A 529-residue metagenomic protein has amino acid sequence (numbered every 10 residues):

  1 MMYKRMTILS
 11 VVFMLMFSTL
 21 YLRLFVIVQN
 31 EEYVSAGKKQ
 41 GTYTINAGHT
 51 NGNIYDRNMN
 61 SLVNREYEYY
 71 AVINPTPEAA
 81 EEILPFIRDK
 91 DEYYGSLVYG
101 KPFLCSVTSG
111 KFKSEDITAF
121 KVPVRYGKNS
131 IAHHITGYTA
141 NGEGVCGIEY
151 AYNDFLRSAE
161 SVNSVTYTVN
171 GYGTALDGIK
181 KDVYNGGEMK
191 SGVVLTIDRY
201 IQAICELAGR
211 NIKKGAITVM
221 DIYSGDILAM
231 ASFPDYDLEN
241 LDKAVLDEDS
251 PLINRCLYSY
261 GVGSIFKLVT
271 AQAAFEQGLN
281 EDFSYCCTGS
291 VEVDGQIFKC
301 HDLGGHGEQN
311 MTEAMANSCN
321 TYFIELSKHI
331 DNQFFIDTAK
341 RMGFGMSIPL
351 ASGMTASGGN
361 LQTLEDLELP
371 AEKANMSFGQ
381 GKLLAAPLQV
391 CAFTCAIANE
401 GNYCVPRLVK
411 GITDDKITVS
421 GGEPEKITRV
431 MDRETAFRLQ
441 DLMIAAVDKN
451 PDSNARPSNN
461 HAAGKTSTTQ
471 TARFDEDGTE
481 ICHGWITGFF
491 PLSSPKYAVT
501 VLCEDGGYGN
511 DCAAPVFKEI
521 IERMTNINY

Functional and structural regions predicted by a protein language model:
M1-E31: Hydrophobic alpha-helical transmembrane signal-anchor segments
N30-T44, N64-Y67, V72-E81, D177-M189 (+3 more regions): Short pre-catalytic segments that frame enzyme active sites
T44-Y67: Short extracytoplasmic
G48, Y55-D56, L156-N163, Y167-V169 (+4 more regions): Hydrophobic alpha-helical segments, especially N-terminal targeting/anchoring helices
H49-N51, K214-I217, S458: Short loop/turn microsegments at loop-to-beta-strand junctions
S61-V63, I222-S264, V269-D505, G509 (+1 more regions): Beta-lactam-recognizing serine transpeptidase/beta-lactamase-like catalytic domain environment
R65, P85-K190, V501: Small/polar-residue-rich segments within soluble enzyme cores
